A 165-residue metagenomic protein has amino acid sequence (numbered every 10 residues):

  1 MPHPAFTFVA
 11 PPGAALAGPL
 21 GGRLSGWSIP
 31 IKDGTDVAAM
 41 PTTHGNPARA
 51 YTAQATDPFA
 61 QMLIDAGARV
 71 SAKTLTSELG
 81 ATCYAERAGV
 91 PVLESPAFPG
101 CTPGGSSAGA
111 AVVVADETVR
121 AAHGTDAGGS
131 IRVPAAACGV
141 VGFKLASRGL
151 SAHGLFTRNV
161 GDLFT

Functional and structural regions predicted by a protein language model:
M1-T52, L79-A81: Short, well-ordered alpha-helical
G22, D57-P58: Secondary-structure junction/capping motif
T56-D57, I64-T165: Short glycine/serine-rich loop segments
